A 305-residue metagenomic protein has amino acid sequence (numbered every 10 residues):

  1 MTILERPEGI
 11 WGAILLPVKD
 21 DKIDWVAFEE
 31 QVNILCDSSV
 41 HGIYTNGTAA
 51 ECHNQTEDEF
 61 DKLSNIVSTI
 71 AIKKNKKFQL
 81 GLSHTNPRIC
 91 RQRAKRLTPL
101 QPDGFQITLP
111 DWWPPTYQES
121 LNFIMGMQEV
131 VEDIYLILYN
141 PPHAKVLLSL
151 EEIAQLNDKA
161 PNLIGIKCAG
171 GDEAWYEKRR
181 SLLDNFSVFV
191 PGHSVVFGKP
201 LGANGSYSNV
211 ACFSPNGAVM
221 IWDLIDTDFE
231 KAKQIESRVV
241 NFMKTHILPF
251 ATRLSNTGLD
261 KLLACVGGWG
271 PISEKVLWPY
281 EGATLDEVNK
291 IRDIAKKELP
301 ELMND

Functional and structural regions predicted by a protein language model:
T2-K145, Y280: Active-site beta->alpha loop and helix N-cap motifs at the rims of alpha/beta catalytic domains
W11-L15, S38-S39, P215-D305: C-terminal alpha-helical cap/extension of soluble enzyme domains
F28, S64, C90, I124 (+3 more regions): A general structural signal for well-ordered alpha-helical segments in protein cores
S38, K62, I66-I70, K74 (+8 more regions): Alpha-helical structural signal in soluble globular domains
R93-L100, S187, E287-E298: A short, hydrophobic/aromatic-rich structural module that often spans a beta strand with its adjoining loop
G126-E132, P141-F250: Catalytic alpha/beta core domains of metabolic enzymes, predominantly
